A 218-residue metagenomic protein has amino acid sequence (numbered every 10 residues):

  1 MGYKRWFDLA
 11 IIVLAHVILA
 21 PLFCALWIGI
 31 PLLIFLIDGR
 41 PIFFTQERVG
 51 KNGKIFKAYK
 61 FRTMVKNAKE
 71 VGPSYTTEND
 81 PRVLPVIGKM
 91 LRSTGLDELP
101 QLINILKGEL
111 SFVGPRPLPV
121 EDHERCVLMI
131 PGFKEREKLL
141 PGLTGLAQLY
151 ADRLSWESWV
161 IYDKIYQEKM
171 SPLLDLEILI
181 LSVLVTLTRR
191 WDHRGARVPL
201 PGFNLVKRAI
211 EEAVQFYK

Functional and structural regions predicted by a protein language model:
M1-K66, P172, E177-K218: A hydrophobic, helix-centered structural microdomain
M1-W6, E78-R82, E98: Juxtamembrane loop-helix boundary motifs flanking transmembrane segments in multi-pass membrane proteins
R5, L9-I12, R48, K60-M64 (+5 more regions): Short, cationic motifs built from Arg/Lys/His that form the positively charged side of catalytic pockets
R40, M90-L91: Feature for secretory/organellar precursors and membrane-associated catalytic proteins
P41, P100-K218: Hydrophobic structural segments characteristic of membrane proteins
F44-P85, L143-I161: Short, glycine-rich, amphipathic interfacial segments at transmembrane boundaries or analogous
V86, M90, D97: Polar-ligand-bearing catalytic/cofactor-coordination segments of membrane-embedded or membrane-tethered inner-membrane
S93-T94, M170: A short helix-loop-helix "switch/interaction" segment in the helical subdomain of ASCE P-loop NTPases
